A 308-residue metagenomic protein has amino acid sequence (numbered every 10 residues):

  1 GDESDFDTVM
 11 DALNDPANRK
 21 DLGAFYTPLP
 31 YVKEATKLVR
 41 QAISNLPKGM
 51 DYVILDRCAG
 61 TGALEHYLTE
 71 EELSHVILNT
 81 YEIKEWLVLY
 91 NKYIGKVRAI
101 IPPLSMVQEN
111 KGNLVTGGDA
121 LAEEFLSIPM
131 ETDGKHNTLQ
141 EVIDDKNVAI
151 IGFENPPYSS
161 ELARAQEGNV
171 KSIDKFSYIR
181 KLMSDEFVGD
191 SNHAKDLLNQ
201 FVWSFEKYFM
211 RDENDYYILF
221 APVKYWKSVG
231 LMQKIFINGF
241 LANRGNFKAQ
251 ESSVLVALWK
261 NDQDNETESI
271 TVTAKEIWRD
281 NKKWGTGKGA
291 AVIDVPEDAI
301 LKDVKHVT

Functional and structural regions predicted by a protein language model:
G1-N91, K96-I101, D119, E123-E124: Class I S-adenosyl-L-methionine
A59-G62, Y81-K84, N155-P157, E161 (+3 more regions): An acidic- and aromatic-residue-enriched active-site/binding cleft used to recognize and process polar
E65, S159-A163, R211-D212, Y225-G230 (+1 more regions): Short catalytic/ligand-binding loop motif for oxyanion handling, primarily in non-cytosolic enzymes, centered on
K92-V142: S-adenosyl-L-methionine
D144, V148-Q166: Internal, well-ordered alpha/beta segment that forms a basic, Gly-enriched binding/recognition surface
E161-A194: A mobile, often basic/glycine-rich helix-loop segment that functions as the active-site lid/recognition loop
E186-R244: Conserved Class I SAM-dependent methyltransferase catalytic core
S253-V307: Flexible, glycine-/basic-rich loop-and-beta segments that form/coincide with the SAM-dependent methyltransferase
